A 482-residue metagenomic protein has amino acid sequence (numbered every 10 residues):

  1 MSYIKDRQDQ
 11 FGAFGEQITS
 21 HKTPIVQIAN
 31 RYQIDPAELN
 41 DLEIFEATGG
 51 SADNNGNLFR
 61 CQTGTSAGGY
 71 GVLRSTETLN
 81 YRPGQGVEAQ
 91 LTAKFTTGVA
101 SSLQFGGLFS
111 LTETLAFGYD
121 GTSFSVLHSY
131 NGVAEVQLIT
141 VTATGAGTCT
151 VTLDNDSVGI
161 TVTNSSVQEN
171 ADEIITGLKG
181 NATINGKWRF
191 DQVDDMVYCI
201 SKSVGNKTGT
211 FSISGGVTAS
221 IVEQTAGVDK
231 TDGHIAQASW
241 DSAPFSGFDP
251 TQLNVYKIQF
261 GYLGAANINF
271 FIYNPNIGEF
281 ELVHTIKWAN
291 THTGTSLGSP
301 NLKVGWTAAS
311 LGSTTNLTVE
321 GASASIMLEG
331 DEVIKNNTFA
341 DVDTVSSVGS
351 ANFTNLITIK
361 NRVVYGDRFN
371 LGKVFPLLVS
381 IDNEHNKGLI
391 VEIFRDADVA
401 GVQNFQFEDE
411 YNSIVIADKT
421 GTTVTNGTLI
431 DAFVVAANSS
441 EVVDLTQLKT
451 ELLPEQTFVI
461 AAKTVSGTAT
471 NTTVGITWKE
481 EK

Functional and structural regions predicted by a protein language model:
M1-T19, G132-V133, K482: Short, intrinsically disordered N-terminal pre-domain segments
F14-S66: N-terminal leader/pro-regions and domain N-caps
P36-A47, A52-N57, H234-A243, T251 (+2 more regions): Beta-strand-centric surfaces of beta-sandwich/beta-rich domains
N57, Y130-T176, S201-V228: Threonine/glycine-rich low-complexity segments that form extended coil/beta-edge repetitive scaffolds
C61-N131, G366-D367, I381, N386-G388 (+1 more regions): Secretory/extracellular carbohydrate-interaction modules and structurally similar beta-sandwich "look-alikes"
A89-L91, I174, L178, N254-F260 (+1 more regions): Short tryptophan-centered beta-strand motifs in secreted/extracellular beta-sheet-rich domains of glycan-recognition
L103-N131, A226-L253, T423, G427-I430 (+1 more regions): Glycine-aromatic-enriched beta-strand/loop faces of beta-sandwich-type recognition domains, especially lectin-like
Q192-K202: Disulfide-stabilized extracellular beta-strand modules
